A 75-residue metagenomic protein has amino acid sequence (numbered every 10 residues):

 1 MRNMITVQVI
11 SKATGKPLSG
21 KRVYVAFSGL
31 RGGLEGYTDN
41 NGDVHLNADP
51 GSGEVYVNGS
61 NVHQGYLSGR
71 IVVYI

Functional and structural regions predicted by a protein language model:
M1-T6, I10, G29-L30, Y66-Y74: Beta-strand-rich domain onsets/edges
M4-T6, G20-R22, S52-E54: Exposed beta-strand and adjacent loop surfaces of beta-rich binding modules that mediate intermolecular recognition
I10-S11, T38: Hydrophobic alpha-helical segments, especially N-terminal targeting/anchoring helices
A13-G29: Short, ordered, surface-exposed loop/turn motifs in non-cytosolic proteins
V23, T38, P50-G51, L67: Residue-level structural signal for beta-strand termini and adjacent loop
L30-D43: Short, acidic Ser/Thr/Gly-rich low-complexity loop/linker segments typical of extracellular and cell-surface proteins
D43-E54: Short Pro-Gly-centered beta-turn/loop motif in secreted/extracellular proteins
S52-Y74: A short, solvent-exposed loop/turn motif at the edges and junctions of modular extracellular/periplasmic domains
